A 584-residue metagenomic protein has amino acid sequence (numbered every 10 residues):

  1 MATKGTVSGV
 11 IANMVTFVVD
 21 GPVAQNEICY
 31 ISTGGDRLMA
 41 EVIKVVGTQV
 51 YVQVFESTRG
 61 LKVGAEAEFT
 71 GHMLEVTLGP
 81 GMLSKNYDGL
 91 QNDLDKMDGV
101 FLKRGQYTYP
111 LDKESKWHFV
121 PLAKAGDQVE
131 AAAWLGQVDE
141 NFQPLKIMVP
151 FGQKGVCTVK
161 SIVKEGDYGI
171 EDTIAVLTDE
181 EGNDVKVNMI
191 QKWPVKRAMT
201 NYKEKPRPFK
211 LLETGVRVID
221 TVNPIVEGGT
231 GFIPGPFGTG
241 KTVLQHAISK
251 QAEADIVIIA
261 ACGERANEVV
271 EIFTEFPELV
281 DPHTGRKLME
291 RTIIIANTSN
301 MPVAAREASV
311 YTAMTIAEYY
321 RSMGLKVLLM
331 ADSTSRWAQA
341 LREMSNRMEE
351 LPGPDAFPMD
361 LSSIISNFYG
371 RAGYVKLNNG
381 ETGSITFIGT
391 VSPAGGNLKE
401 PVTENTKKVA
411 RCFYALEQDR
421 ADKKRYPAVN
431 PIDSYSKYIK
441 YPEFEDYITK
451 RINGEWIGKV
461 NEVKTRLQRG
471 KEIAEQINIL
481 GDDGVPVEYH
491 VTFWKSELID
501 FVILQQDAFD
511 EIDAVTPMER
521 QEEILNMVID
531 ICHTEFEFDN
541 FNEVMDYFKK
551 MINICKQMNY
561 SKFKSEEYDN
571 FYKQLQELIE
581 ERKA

Functional and structural regions predicted by a protein language model:
M1-K103: N-terminal accessory targeting/assembly segments
D20, G34, H72-M73, Q91 (+4 more regions): Short, surface-exposed secondary-structure boundary micro-motifs
E27, M39-E41, V54, F69-M73 (+6 more regions): Short beta-alpha junctions and helix-cap segments that line functional grooves
I43-Q49, P80-Q91, F142-G166, D184-M199: Short, compositionally biased
V54, R59, F119-Q128, T158-D167: Short histidine-centered loop motifs in beta-beta connectors
M97-E140, L145-G152, G169-G229, L244-A247 (+2 more regions): P-loop NTPase nucleotide-binding/switch module
T221-V222, G228-I552, K564: P-loop NTPase catalytic core
D539-A584: C-terminal amphipathic alpha-helical interaction region
